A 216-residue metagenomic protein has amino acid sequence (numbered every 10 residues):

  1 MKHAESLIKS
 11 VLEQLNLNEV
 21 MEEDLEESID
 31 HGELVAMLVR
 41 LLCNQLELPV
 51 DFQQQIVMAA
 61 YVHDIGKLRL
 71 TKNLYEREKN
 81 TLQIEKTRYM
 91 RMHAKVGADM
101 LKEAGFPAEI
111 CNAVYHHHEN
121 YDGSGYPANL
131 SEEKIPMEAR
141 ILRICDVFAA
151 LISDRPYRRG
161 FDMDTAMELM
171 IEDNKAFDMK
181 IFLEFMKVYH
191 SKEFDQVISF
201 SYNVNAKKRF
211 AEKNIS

Functional and structural regions predicted by a protein language model:
K2-S216: Histidine- and acidic-residue-rich, metal-dependent catalytic cores
